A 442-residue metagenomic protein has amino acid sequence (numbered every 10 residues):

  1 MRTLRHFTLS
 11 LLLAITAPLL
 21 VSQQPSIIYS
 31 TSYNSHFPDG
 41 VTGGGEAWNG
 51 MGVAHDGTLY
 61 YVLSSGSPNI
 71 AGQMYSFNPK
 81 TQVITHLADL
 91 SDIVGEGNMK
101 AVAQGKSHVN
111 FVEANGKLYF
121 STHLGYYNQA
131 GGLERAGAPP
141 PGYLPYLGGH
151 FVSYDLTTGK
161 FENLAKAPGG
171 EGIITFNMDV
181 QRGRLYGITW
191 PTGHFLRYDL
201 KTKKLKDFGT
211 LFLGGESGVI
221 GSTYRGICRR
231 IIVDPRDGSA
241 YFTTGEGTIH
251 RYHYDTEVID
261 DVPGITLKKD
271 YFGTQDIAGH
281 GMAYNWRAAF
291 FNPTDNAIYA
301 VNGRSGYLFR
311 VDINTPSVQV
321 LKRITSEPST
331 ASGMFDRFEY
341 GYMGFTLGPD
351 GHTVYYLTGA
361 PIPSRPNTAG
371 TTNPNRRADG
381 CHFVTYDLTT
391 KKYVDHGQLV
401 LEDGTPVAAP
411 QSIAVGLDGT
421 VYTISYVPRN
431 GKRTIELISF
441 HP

Functional and structural regions predicted by a protein language model:
I28, S32-G40, L87-A103, E162-E171 (+4 more regions): Surface-exposed loop and turn segments in beta-propeller and other repeat-based domains that flank or scaffold
S35-G72: Beta-strand-rich domains and repeat architectures in extracellular enzymes and scaffolds, especially beta-propellers
V53-D56, E113-N115, V180-R182, D234-D237 (+3 more regions): Residue-level detector of Asp-centered blade-edge/turn motifs that repeat once per structural unit in beta-propeller
L59-V62, L118-Y119, R184-G187, S239-F242 (+3 more regions): Conserved beta-propeller blade signature
S64-P68, F120-Y146, Y356-G380, V427-P428: Short, conserved, GDST-rich strand-edge loop motifs in beta-rich repeat architectures
M74-Q82, G137-T157, R197, L308-D312 (+2 more regions): Beta-propeller blade signature
A300-N302, G306, G333-L388: Loop/turn-rich, solvent-exposed surfaces of beta-rich toroidal or solenoidal domains
V407-P442: Blade-level signature of beta-propeller repeat domains, shared across WD40, Kelch, NHL, RCC1 and BNR/Asp-box propellers
